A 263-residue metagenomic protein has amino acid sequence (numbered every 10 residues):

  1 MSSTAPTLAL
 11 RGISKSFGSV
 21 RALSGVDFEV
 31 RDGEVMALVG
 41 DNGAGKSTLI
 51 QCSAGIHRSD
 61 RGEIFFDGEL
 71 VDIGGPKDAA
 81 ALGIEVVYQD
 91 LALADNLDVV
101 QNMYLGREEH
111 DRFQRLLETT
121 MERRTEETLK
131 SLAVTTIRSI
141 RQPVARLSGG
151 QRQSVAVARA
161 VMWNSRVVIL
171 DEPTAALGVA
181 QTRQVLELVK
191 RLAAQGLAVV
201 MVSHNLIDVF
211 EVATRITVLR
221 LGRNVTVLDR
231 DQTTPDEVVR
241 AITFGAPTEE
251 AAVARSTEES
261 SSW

Functional and structural regions predicted by a protein language model:
S2-W263: Glycine-rich phosphate-binding loops of nucleotide-dependent enzymes
